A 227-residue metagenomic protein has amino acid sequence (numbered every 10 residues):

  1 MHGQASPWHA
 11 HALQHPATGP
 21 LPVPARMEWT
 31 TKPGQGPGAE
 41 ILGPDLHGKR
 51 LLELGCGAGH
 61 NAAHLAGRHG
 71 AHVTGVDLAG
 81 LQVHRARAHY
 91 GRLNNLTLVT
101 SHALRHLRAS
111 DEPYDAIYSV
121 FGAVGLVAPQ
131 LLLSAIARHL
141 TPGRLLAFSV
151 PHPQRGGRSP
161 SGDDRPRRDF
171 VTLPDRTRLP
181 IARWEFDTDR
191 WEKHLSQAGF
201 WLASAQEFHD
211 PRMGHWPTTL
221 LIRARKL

Functional and structural regions predicted by a protein language model:
M1-H47, H60: Conserved class I S-adenosyl-L-methionine
L52, A58-R105: Class I SAM-dependent methyltransferase SAM/SAH-binding core
R108-I117: A short acidic, Gly/Pro-enriched loop at the edge of an enzyme's catalytic core that lines a small-molecule cofactor
Q130-L145: A short glycine-rich, Lys/Arg-flanked "PGG" loop and its adjoining helix->strand segment in the class I
L145-P174: Conserved class I S-adenosyl-L-methionine
A182-G199: Short alpha-helix
A198, R212-L227: Core SAM-dependent methyltransferase catalytic element
W201-P211: Conserved S-adenosyl-L-methionine
